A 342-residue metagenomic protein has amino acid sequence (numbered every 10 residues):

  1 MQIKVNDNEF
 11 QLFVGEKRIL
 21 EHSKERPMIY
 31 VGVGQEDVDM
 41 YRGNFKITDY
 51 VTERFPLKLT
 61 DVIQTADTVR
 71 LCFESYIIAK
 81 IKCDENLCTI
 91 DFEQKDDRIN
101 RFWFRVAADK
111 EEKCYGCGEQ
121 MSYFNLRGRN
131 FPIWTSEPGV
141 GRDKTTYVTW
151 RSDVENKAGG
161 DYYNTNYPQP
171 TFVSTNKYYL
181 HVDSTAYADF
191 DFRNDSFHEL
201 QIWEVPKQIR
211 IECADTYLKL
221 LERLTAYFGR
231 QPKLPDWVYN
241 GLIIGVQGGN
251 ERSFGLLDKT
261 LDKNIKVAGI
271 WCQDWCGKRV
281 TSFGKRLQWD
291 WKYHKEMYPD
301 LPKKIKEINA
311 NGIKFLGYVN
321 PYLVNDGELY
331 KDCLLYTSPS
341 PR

Functional and structural regions predicted by a protein language model:
Q2-W237, G245-N250, L257-D262: Catalytic and substrate-binding clefts that recognize carbohydrates or anionic sugar/phosphate headgroups
K207, V238-N240, L287-W289: Short amphipathic alpha-helical segments
I244-D332: Aromatic- and glycine-enriched glycan-recognition loops and surfaces that form the carbohydrate-binding subsites
Y336-R342: Conserved small/polar residues in nucleotide/adenosyl-binding loops
